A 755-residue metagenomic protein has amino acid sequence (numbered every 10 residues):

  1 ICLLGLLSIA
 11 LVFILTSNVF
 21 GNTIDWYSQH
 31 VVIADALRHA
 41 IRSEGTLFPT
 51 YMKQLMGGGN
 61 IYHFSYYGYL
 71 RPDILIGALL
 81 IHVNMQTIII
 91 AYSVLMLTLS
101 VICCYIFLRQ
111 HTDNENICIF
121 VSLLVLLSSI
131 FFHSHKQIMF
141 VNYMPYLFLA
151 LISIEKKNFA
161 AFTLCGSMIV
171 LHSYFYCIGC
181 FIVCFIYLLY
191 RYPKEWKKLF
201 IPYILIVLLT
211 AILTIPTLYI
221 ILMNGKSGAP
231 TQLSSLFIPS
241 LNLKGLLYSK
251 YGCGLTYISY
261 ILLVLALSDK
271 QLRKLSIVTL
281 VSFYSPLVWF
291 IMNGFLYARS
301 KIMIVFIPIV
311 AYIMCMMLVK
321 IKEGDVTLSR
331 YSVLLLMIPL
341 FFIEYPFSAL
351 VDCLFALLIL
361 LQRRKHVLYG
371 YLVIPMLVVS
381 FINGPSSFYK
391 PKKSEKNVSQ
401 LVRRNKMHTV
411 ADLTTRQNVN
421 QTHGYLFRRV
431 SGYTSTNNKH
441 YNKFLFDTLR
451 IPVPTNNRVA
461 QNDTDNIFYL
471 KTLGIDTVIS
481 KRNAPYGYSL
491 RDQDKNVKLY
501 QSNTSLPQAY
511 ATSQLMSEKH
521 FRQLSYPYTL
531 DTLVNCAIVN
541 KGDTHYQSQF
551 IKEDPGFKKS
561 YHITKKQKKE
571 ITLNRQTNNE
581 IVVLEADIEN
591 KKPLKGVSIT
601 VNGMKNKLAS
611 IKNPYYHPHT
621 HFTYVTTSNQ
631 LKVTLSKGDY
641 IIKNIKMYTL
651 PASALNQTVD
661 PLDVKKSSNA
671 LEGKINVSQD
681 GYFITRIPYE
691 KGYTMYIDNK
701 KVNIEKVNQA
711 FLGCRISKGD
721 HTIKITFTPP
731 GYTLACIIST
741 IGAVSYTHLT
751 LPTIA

Functional and structural regions predicted by a protein language model:
L3-I9, S93-H111, E115-R191, L199-M223 (+2 more regions): Membrane-embedded helix bundles of polyisoprenyl
L7-S100, L123-M144, L222-K226, S234-K244 (+1 more regions): Membrane-interface coil-to-helix junctions
I33, Y546-L749, A755: Active-site-proximal, structured, solvent-exposed surfaces of multi-pass membrane proteins that position macromolecular
G57, Y66, P375-P385, R403-T472 (+4 more regions): Extracytoplasmic/lumenal acceptor-recognition loop(s) of multi-pass membrane glycoenzymes
Y62-G68, Q86-L97, L124-F148, E155 (+4 more regions): Membrane-interface micro-motifs in multi-pass membrane enzymes
P72, K198-I304: Periplasmic/ER-lumenal interhelical loops and adjacent helix-loop junctions in multi-pass membrane proteins
S100-L108, Y146-I154, I182-L189, L263 (+3 more regions): Transmembrane alpha-helical segments
K157, Y176, L275-L287, I291-S394 (+1 more regions): Contiguous transmembrane helix-bundle modules in multi-pass membrane proteins
